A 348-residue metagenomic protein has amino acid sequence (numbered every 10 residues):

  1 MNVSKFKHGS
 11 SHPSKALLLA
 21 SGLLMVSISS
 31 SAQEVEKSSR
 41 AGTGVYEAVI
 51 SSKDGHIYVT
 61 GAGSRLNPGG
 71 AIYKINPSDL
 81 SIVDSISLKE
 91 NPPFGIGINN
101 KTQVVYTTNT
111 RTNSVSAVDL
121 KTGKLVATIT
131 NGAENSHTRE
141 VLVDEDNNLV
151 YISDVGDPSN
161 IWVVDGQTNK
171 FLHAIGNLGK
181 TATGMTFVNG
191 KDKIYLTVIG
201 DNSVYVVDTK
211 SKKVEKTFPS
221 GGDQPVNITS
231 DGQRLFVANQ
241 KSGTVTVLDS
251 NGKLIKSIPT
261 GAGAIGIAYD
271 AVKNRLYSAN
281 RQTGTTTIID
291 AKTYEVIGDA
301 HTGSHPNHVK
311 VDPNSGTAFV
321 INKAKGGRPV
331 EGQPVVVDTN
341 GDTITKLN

Functional and structural regions predicted by a protein language model:
N2-L18: Bacterial N-terminal signal peptides that target proteins for export
H12, V26-N348: Predominantly soluble domains enriched in secretory-pathway, periplasmic, or organellar proteins
A16-S27: Bacterial N-terminal signal peptides
